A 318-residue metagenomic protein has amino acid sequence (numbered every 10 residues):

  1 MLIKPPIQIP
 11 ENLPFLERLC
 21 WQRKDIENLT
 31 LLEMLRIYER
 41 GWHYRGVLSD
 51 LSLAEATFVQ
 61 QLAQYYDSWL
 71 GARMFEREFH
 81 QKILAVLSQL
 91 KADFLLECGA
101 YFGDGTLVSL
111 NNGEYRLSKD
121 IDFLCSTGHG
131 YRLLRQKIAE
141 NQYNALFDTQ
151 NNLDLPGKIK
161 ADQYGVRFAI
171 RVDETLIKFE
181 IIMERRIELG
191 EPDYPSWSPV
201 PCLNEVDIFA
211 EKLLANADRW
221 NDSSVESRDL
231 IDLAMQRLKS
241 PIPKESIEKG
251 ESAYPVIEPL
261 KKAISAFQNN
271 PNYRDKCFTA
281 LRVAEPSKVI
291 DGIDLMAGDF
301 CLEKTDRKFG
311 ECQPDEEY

Functional and structural regions predicted by a protein language model:
L2-L32: N-terminal acidic leader/helix
I9, L31, W69-Y318: Compositionally biased terminal segments of proteins
P10-E17, L32-R36, L53-Q60, S227-I231 (+1 more regions): Non-catalytic, well-ordered alpha-helical scaffold segments
R18-W21, R36-H43, Q61, A210-N216 (+1 more regions): Short, hydrophobic/amphipathic alpha-helical patches that form generic packing surfaces within helical domains
L19-Q22, I26, G41, Y65 (+3 more regions): Surface-exposed polar/charged interaction patches
D25-V47: Amphipathic protein-protein interaction modules
V47-L51, P243-S246: Short, solvent-exposed secondary-structure capping/transition elements
L48-R73: Short, charged early-sequence alpha-helical segments and their helix-coil boundaries
